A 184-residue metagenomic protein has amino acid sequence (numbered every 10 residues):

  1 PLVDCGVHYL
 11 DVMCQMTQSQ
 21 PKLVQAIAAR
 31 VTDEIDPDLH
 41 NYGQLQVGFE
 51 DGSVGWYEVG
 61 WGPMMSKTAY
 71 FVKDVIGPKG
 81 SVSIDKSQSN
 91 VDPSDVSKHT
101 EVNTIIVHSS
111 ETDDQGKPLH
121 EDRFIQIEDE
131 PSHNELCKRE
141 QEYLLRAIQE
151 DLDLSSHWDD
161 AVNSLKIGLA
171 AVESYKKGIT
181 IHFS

Functional and structural regions predicted by a protein language model:
P1-Y70, D159: Rossmann-like dinucleotide-binding domain that binds NAD(P)(H)
L2, G6, H133-C137, L154 (+1 more regions): Generic structural signal for well-ordered, non-membrane alpha-helical segments in soluble metabolic enzymes
M16-S19, P78-V82, S174: Phosphate/oxyanion-binding loops and surfaces in catalytic or ligand/nucleic-acid-binding neighborhoods
P21-K22, V54, I84, D153-L154 (+1 more regions): Secondary-structure boundary/capping residues
E34-D38, E50-R139, H157: NAD(P)-dinucleotide binding in Rossmann-like oxidoreductases
G43, F124-I125, L152: Short amphipathic alpha-helical segments
S94, P131, E142-S184: C-terminal helix-rich "cap/oligomerization" subdomain common to oxidoreductases
